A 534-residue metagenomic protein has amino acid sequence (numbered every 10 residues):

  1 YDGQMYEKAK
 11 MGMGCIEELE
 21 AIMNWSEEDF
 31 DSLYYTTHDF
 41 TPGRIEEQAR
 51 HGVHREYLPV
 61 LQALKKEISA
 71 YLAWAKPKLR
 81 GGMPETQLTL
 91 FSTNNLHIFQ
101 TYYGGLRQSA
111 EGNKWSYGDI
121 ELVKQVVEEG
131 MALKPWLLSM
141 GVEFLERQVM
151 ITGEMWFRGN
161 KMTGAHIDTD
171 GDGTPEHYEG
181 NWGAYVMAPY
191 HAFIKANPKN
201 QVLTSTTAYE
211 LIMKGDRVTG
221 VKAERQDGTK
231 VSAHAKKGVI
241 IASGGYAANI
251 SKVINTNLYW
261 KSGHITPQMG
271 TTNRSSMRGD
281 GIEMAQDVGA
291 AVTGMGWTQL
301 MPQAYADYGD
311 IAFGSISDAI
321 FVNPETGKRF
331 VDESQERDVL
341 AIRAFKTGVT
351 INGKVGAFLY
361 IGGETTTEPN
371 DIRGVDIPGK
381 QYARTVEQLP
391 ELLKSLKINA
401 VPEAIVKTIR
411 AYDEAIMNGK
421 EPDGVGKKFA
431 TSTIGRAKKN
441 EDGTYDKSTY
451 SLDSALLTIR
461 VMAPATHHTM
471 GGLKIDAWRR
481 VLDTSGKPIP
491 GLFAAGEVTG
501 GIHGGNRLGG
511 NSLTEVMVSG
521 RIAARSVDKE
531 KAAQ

Functional and structural regions predicted by a protein language model:
Y1, R225-A304, R479, V516-I522: Glycine-rich loop(s) and the adjacent beta-strand/alpha-helix scaffold that form part
Y1-N24, D31, P302-Q303, A312-F313: Conserved N-terminal glycine-rich FAD pyrophosphate-binding loop of Rossmann-like flavoproteins
M13-L96, A344-L392: Glycine-rich loop/linker segments at domain edges
L33, T37, T41-T229, I250-S251 (+1 more regions): Conserved redox-cofactor binding core of oxidoreductases
F144, E224, V322-N323, I475 (+2 more regions): Hydrophobic alpha-helical segments, especially N-terminal targeting/anchoring helices
E210, A404-I502, N506: A glycine-rich dinucleotide-binding beta-alpha-beta segment and adjacent secondary-structure elements that constitute
I282, A290-A404: An anion/pyrophosphate-binding glycine-rich loop and adjacent beta-alpha core in soluble alpha-beta enzymes
T298-Y305, G314-I316, D338-A341, P464-M470 (+1 more regions): Glycine-rich phosphate/pyrophosphate-binding beta-alpha loops
